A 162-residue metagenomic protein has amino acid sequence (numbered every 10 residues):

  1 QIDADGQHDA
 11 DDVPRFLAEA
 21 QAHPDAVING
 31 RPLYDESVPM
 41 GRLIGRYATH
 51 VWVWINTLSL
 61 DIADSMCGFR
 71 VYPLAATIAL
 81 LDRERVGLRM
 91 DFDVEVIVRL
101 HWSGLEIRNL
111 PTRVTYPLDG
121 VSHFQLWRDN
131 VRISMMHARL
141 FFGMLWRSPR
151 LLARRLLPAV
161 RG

Functional and structural regions predicted by a protein language model:
Q1, A18-Q21, R139, G143: Generic secondary-structure signature for well-ordered alpha-helical cores
Q1, G30, L110: Short beta-strand and adjacent tight-turn residues that come in two discontinuous sequence segments and form the edges
Q1-Q7: Short beta-strand-to-loop acidic/aromatic patch adjacent to the donor-nucleotide binding site
G6, P32, T112: Active-site loop/turn elements of alpha/beta-hydrolase fold enzymes, especially the short glycine-/histidine-rich
A10-M90, P117-F124, R128-S134: Acceptor/aglycone-binding surface of glycosyltransferases and processive sugar-polymer synthases
R83-G162: Hydrophobic helical membrane-anchoring modules
